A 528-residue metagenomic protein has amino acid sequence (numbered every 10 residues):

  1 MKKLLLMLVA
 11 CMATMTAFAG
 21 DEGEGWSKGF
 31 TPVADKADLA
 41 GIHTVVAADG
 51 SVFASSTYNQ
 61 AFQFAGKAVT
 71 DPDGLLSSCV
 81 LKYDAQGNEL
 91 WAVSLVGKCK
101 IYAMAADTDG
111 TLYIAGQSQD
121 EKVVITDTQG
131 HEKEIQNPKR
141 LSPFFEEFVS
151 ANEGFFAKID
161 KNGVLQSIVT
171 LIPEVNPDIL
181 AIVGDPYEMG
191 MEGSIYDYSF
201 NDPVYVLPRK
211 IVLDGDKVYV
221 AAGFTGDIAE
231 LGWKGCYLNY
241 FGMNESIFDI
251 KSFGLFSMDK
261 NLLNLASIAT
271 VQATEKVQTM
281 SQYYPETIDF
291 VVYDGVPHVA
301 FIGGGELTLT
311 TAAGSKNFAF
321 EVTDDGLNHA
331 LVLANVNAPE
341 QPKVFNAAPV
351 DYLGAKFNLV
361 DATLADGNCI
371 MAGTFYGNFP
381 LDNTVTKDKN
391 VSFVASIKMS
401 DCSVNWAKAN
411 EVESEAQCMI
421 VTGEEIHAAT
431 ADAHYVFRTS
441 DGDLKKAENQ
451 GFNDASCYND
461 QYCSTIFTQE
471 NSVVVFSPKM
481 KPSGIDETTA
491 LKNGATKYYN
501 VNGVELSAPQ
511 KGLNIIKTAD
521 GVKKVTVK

Functional and structural regions predicted by a protein language model:
M1-L4, K528: Positively charged n-region of N-terminal signal peptides that target proteins for export
V9-F18: Hydrophobic h-region of N-terminal signal peptides that target proteins for export in Gram-negative bacteria
G20-P482: A sequence-level/structural motif corresponding to short, flexible coil/turn segments enriched in small polar residues
P72, Q136, S507-P509, T526: Short linear motifs in exposed loops
F476-V504: Residue-level detector of functionally pivotal "anchor" positions at catalytic/ligand-binding pockets or at interdomain
K511-L513: Extracellular Ig-like/FN3 beta-sandwich strand-entry sites
I515-K528: C-terminal tail/sorting-segment detector
